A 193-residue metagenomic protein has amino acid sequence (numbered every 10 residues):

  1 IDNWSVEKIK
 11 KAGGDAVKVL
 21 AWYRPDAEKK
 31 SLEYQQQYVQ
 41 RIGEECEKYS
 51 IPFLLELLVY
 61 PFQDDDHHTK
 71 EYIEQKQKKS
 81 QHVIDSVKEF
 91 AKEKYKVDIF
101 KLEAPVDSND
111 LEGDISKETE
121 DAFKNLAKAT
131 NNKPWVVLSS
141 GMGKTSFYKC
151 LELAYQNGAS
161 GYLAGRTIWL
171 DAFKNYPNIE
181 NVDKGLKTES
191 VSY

Functional and structural regions predicted by a protein language model:
I1-V17, Y23-Q40, E44, K48-P52 (+2 more regions): Alpha/beta enzyme core
K18-L20, L138-S139: Short beta-strand segments
F53-L54, W135: Hydrophobic beta-strand scaffold residues
E56-L58: Short, well-ordered beta-to-alpha junction loops that form the rim of enzyme active sites and present histidine/acidic
Y60-P61, W169: Short, active-site-adjacent cap segments at secondary-structure transitions
I99, E103-Y193: Catalytic-face loop-and-helix region of soluble metabolic enzyme cores
